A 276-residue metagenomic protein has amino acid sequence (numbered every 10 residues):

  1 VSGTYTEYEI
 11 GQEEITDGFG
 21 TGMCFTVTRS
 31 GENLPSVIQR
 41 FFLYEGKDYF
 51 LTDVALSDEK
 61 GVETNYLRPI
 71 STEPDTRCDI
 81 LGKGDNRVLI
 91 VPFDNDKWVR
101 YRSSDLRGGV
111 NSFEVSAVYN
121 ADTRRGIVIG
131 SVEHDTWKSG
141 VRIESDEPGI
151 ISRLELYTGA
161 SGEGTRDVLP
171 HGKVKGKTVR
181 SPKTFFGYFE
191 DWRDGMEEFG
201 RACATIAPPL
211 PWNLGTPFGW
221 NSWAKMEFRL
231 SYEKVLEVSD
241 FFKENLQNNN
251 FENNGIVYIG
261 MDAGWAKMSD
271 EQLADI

Functional and structural regions predicted by a protein language model:
V1-E147: Polysaccharide-binding surfaces and accessory modules of carbohydrate-active proteins
T21, F50, R180-P182, T216 (+1 more regions): Residues that flank catalytic or metal-binding motifs in active/ligand-binding sites
S30, G46, I70-T72, S103-T216: Beta-strand-rich recognition/accessory modules
L34, G61-N65, T76, E190-R193 (+2 more regions): Intrinsically disordered, low-complexity acidic/polar segments
S36-Q39, T52-D53, E163-V168, A204-T205 (+2 more regions): Short alpha-helical segments and helix-capping/turn motifs at coil-helix boundaries
F42, L51-S57, R180-P182, G219-N221 (+1 more regions): Residues within well-ordered beta-strands of beta-sheet-rich folds
Y44, L210, K225-F228: Short, charged/polar micro-motifs that form catalytic or ligand-binding hotspots
T216-I276: Aromatic-lined carbohydrate-binding/catalytic grooves of carbohydrate-active enzymes
